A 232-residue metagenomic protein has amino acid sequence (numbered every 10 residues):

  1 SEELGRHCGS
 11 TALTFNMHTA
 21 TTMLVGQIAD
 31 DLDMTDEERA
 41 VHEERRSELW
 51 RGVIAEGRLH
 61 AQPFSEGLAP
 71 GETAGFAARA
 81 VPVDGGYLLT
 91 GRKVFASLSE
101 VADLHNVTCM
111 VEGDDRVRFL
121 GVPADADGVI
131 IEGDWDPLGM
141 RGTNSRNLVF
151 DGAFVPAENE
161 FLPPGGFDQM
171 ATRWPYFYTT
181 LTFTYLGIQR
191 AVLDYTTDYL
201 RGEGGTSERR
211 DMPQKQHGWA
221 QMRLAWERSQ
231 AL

Functional and structural regions predicted by a protein language model:
S1-R92, S97: Glycine-rich flavin
A29-D30, V83-G85, M110-G113, A124-D127 (+2 more regions): Short loop segments at secondary-structure junctions
R58, A74-F76, V101-D103, R116 (+3 more regions): A generic structural signal for well-ordered coil/turn residues at beta-strand boundaries that shape enzyme active-site
E72, S97-S99, V129-I131, A157-E160 (+1 more regions): Short helix/loop capping segments that flank catalytic or ligand/cofactor-binding pockets
D84-L88, L104, S145: A generic structural signal for beta-strand entry/edge sites
R92-I130: A short core secondary-structure module
P137-E227: Glycine-rich beta->alpha junctions and the first turn(s) of the following alpha-helix
Q230-L232: C-terminal helix-coil-helix/basic helical segment that borders enzyme active sites and/or dimer interfaces and provides
